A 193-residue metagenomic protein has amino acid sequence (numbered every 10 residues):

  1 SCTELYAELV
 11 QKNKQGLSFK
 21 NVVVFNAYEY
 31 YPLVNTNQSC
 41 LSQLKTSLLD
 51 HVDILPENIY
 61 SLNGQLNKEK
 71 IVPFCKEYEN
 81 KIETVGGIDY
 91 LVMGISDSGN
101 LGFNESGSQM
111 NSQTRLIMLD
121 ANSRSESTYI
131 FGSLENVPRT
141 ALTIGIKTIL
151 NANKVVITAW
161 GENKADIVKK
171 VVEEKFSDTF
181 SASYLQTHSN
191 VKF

Functional and structural regions predicted by a protein language model:
S1-E4, D97-N100, K164: Gly/Ser/Thr-rich loops at beta-strand to alpha-helix junctions that form or flank small-molecule/cofactor-binding
S1-N13: Glycine-rich N-terminal segment of FAD-binding domains in flavoprotein oxidoreductases, spanning the beta-loop-helix
N13-V23, V52-I54, T148-A152, L185-S189: Short, conserved loop/helix-junction motifs that constitute active-site signature segments in enzyme catalytic cores
L17-Y90: Ligand-binding beta-strand-loop-alpha-helix segment within the catalytic cores of soluble metabolic enzymes
N67-I71, G132-P138, V171-E173: Short, flexible loop segments at the rims of nucleotide/cofactor-binding pockets, characterized by
G86-S112: Glycine-rich phosphate-binding loop
G102-I146: Class I SAM-dependent methyltransferase SAM-binding "motif I" and its flanking Rossmann-like core
I144-K147, N151-F193: ATP/nucleoside-binding phosphotransfer catalytic cores, i.e., glycine-rich phosphate-binding loops
